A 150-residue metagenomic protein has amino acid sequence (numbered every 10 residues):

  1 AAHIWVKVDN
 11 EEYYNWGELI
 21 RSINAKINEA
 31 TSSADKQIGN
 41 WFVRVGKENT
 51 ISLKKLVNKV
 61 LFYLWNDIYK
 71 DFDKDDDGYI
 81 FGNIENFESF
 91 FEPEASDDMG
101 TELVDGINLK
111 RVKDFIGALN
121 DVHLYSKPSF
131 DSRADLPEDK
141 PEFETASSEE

Functional and structural regions predicted by a protein language model:
A1-E150: C-terminal regulatory/interaction module of P-loop NTP-utilizing enzymes
